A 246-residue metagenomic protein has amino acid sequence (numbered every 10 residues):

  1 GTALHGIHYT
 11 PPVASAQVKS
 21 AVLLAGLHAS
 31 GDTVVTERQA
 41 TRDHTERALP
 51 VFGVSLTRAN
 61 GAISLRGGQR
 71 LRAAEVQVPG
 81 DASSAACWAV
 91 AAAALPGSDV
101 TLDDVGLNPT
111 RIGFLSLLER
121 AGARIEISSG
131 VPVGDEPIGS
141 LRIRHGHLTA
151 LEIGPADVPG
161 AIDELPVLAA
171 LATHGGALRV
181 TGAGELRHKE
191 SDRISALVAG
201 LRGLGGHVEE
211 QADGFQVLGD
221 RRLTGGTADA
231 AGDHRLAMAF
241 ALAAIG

Functional and structural regions predicted by a protein language model:
G1-G246: Structural preference for solvent-exposed beta-strand-turn elements and adjacent flexible terminal/loop segments within
